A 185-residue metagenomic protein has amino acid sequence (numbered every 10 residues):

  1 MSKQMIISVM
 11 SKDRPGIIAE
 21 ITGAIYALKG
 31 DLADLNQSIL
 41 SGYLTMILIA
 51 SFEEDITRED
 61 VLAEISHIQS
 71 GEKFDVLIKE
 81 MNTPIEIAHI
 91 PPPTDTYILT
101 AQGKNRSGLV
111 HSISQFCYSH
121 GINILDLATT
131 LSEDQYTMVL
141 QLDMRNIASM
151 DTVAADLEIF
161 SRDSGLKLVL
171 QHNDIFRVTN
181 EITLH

Functional and structural regions predicted by a protein language model:
M1-H185: A conserved regulatory-domain signal marking ACT and ACT-like small-molecule sensing domains and adjacent regulatory
